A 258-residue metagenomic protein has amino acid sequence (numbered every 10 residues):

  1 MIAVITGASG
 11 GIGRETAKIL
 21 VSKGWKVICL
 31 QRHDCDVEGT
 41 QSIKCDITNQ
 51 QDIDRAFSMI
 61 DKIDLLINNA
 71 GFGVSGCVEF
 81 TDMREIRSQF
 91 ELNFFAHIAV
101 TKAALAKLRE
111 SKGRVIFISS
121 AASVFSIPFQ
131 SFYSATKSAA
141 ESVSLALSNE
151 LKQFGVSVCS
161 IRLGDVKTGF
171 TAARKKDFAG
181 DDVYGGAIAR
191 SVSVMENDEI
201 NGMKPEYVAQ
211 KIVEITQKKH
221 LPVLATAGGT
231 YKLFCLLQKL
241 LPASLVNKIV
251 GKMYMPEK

Functional and structural regions predicted by a protein language model:
S9, A17: N-terminal Rossmann NAD(P)H-binding glycine-rich loop of SDR-like oxidoreductase domains
E38-Q51: Rossmann-fold cofactor-recognition segment
N69-V74: Conserved NAD(P)H cofactor-binding loop of Rossmann-fold oxidoreductase domains
C77-V78, D82-R87: Substrate-binding pocket helix/loop in short-chain dehydrogenase/reductase
T101, T136-A139: Active-site helix of classical SDR
S120: Residue(s) in the substrate-gating loop at a strand-loop-helix junction that position the organic substrate next
Q153-P222: SDR active-site lid
